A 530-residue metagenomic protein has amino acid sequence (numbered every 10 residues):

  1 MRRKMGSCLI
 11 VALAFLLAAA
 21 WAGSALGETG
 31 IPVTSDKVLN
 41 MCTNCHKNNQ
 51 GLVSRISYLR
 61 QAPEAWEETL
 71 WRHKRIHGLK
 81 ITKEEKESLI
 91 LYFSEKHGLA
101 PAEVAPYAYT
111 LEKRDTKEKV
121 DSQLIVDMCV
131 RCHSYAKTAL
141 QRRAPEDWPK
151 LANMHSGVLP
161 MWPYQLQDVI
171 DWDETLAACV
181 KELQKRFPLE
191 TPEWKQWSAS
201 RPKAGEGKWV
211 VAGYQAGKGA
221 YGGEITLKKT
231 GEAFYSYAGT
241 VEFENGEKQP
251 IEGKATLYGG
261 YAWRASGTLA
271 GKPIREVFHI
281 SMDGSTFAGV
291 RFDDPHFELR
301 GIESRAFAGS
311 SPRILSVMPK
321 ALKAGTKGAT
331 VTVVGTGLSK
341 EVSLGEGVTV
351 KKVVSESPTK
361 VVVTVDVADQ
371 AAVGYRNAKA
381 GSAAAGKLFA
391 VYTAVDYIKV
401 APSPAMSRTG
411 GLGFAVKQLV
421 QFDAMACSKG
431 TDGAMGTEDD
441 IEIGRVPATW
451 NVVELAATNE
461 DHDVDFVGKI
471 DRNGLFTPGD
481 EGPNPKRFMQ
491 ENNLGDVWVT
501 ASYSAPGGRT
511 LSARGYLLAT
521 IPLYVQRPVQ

Functional and structural regions predicted by a protein language model:
G23-V38, R75-G78, E85, A100-Q123 (+1 more regions): Electrostatic cytochrome c docking/interface patches
S35, N49-H77, S122, S134-L159: Gly/Gly-Pro-rich "capping" loops immediately C-terminal to redox-active cysteine motifs in periplasmic/lumenal
L39-Q50, L89, I125-K137: The canonical Cys-X-X-Cys-His
L79-Y107, M161-A204: C-terminal capping alpha-helices of c-type cytochrome domains
H133, A199-G284, A288-R291: Central antiparallel beta-sheet cores of small beta-barrel/beta-sandwich binding domains
A199, E252, V277, S281-S316 (+1 more regions): Edge beta-strand at a domain terminus
F307-E341, S357, A383-T437, Q530: Beta-strand/beta-sandwich contexts
A324-A383, G444-P447, T458, D463-V467 (+2 more regions): Immunoglobulin-like IPT/TIG beta-sandwich domains and homologous Ig-like subdomains
